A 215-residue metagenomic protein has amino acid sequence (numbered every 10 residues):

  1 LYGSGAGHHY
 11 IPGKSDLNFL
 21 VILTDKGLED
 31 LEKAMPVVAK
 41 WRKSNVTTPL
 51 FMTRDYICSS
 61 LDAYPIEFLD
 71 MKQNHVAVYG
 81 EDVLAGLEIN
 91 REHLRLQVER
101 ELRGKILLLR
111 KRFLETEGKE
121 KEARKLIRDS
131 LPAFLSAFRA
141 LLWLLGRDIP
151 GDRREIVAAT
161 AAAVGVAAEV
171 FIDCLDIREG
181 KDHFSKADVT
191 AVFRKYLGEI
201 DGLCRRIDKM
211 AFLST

Functional and structural regions predicted by a protein language model:
G5-S15, F19-Y64: Metal-dependent nucleotidyltransferase catalytic core
P12-K14, I66, H93, Q97: Charged, alpha-helix-enriched surfaces in structured cytosolic catalytic cores of large nucleotide-utilizing machines
V38, Y64, H75, R178-K181: Alpha-helix boundary/capping residues
S59-L61, I66, H75-D82, L87-N90: Long, charge-dense, solvent-exposed interaction surfaces that engage phosphate-rich ligands
E81, E88-T215: Conserved nucleotidyltransferase catalytic core and NTase-mimicking acidic/glycine-rich helix/loop elements in nucleic
